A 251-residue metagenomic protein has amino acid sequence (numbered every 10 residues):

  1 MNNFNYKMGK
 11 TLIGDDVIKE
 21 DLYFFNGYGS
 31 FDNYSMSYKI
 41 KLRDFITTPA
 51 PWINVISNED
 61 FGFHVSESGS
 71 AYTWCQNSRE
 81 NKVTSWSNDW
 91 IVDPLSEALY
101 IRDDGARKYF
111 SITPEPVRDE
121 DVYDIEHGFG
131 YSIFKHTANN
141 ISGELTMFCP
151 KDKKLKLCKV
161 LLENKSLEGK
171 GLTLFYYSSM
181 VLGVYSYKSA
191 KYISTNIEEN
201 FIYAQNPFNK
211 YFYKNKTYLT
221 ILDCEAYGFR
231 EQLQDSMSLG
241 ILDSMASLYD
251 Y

Functional and structural regions predicted by a protein language model:
M1-Y251: Anionic coordination/interaction segments
